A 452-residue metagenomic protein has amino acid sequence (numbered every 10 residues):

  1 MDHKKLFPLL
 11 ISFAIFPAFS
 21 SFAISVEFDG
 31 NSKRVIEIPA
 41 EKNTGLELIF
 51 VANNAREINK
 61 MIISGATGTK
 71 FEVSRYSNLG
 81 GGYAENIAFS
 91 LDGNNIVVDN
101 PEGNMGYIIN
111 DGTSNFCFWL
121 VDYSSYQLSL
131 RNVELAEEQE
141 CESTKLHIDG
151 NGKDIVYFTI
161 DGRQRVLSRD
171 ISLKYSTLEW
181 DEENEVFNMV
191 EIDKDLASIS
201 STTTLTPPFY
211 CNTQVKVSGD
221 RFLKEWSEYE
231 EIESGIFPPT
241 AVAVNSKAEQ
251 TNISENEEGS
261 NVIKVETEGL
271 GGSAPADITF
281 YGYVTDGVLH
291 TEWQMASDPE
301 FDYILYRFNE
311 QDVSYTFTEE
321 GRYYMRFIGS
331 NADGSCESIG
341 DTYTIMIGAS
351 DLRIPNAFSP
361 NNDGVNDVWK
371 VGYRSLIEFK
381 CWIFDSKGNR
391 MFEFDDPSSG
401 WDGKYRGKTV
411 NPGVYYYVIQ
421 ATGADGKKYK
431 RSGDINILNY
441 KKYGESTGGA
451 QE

Functional and structural regions predicted by a protein language model:
M1-G30, E452: Bacterial Sec-dependent N-terminal signal peptides
I36-R56, L135-G152, T267-A276, F358-G364: Short, solvent-exposed loop/linker segments at the N-terminal edge of repeated beta-sheet extracellular domains
I63-A66, H147-L167, L270-A274, T279-G287 (+1 more regions): Acidic, Ser/Thr
E85-D92, V190-I199, D302-N309, E393-P397: Short beta-strand segments within Ig-like beta-sandwich modules, predominantly Fibronectin type-III
Y107, V215, Y323-M325, G413 (+1 more regions): Hydrophobic beta-strand segments within extracellular beta-sandwich modules
N110-D111, G219, G329, I419-A421: Conserved structural position at the C-terminal beta-strand of extracellular beta-sandwich adhesion modules
I199-N356: Short, compositionally biased serine/threonine- and acidic-rich segments at solvent-exposed termini, linkers, or domain
T267-G269, A274-Y281, G287, Y343-E452: Short loop/turn motifs at secondary-structure boundaries
